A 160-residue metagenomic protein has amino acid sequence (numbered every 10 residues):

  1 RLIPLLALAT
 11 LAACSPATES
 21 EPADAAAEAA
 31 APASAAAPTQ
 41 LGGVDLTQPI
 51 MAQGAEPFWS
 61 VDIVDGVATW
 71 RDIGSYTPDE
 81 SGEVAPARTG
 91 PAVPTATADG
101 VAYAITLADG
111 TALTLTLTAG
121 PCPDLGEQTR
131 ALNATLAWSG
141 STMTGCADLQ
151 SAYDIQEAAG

Functional and structural regions predicted by a protein language model:
R1-A12: Sec-dependent bacterial lipoprotein signal peptides
C14-T18: Bacterial signal peptide processing site
P22-T47: Post-signal peptide N-terminal segment of mature Sec-exported envelope proteins
T47-T116, D148-Y153: Central antiparallel beta-sheet cores of small beta-barrel/beta-sandwich binding domains
C122-G126: Short, solvent-exposed beta-strand/turn "edge" segments of beta-rich domains on protein surfaces
E127-G160: C-terminal partner/receptor-binding element of secreted or periplasmic proteins
